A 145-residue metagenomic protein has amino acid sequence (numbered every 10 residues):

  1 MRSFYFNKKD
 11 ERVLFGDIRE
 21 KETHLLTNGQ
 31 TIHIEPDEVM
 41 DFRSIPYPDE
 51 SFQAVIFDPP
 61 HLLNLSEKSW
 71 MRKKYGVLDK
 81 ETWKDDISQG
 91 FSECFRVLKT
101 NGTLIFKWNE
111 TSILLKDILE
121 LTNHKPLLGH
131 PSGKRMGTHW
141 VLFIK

Functional and structural regions predicted by a protein language model:
M1-K145: Class I S-adenosyl-L-methionine-dependent methyltransferase catalytic core
